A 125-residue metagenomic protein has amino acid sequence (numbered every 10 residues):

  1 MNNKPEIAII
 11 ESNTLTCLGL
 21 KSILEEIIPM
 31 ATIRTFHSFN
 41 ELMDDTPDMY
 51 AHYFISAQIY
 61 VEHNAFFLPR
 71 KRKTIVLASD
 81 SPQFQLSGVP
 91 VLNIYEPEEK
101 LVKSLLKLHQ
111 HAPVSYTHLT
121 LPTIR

Functional and structural regions predicted by a protein language model:
M1-P113: N-terminal regulatory/sensing modules of transcriptional regulators
T117-T123: Conserved small/polar residues in nucleotide/adenosyl-binding loops
